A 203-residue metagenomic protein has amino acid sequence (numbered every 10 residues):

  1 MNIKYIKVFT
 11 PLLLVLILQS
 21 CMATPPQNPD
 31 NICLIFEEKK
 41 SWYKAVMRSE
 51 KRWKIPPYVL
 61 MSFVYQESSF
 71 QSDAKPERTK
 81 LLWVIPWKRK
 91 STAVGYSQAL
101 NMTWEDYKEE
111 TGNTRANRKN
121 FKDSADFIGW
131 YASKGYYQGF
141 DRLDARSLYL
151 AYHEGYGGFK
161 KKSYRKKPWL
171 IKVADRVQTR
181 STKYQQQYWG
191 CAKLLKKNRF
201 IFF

Functional and structural regions predicted by a protein language model:
M1-T10: Bacterial N-terminal signal peptides that target proteins for export
I17-S20: C-terminal motif of bacterial Sec signal peptides marking the signal peptidase cleavage site
T24-K196: Catalytic glycan-binding domains that act on GlcNAc-containing polysaccharides
F202-F203: Short, solvent-exposed mixed-charge patches
